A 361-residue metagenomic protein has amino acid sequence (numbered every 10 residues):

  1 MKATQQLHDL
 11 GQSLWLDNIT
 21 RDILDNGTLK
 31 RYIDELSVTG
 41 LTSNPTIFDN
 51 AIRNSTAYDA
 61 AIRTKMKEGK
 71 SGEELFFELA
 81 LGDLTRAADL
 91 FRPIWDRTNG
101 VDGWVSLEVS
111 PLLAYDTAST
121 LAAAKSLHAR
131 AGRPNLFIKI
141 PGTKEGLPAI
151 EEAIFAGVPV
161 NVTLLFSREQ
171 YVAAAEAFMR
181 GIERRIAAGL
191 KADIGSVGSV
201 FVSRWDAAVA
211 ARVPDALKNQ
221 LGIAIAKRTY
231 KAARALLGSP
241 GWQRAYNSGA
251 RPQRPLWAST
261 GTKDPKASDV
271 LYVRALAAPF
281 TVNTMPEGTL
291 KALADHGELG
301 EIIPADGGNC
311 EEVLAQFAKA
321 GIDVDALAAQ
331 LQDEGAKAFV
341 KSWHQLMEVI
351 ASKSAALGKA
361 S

Functional and structural regions predicted by a protein language model:
M1-G27: N- or domain-start disorder-to-order transition segments that initiate the globular core
S13-W15, T39-T42, D102-S106, N135-K139 (+3 more regions): Structural preference for beta-strand elements that scaffold enzyme active sites
I19-R21, T46, S110-A114, P141-E145 (+3 more regions): Active-site beta-loop-alpha junctions enriched in small/polar residues
I23, D116-L121, I140-I154, S167-M179: Active-site-adjacent beta->alpha loops and helix N-cap segments on the catalytic face of soluble alpha/beta enzymes
S43-N44, L107, I138, A153 (+2 more regions): Conserved, mostly hydrophobic/aromatic
I47-A149: Active-site beta->alpha loop and helix N-cap motifs at the rims of alpha/beta catalytic domains
I150, P159-G288: Catalytic alpha/beta core domains of metabolic enzymes, predominantly
G249-A355: Flexible, acidic glycine-rich loops studded with aromatic residues
